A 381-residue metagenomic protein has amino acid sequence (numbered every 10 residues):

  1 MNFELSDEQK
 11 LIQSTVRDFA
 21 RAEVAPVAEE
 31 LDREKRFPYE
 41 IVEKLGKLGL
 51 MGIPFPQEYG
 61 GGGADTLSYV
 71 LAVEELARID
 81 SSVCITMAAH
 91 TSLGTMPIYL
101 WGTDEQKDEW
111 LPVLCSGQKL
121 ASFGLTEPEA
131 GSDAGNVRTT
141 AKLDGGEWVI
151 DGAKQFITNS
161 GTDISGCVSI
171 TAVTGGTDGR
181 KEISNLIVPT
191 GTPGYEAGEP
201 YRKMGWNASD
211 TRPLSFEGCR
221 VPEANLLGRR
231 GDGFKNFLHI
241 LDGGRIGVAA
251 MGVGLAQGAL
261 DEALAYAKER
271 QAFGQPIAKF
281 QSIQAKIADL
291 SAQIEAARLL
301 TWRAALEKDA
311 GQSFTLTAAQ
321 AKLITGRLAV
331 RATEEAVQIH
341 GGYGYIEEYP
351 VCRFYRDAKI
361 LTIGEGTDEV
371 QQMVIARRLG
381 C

Functional and structural regions predicted by a protein language model:
M1-A89, W101-Q106, V113-Q118, G131-A134 (+5 more regions): Alpha-helical interface subdomain recognition
G49, V73-A77, A172, V188-P193 (+1 more regions): Short Ser/Thr-interspersed hydrophobic loop/turn segments at strand-loop and sheet-helix junctions that line or gate
T95-W101, F123, G135, T177: Flexible, glycine-rich active-site loops centered on histidine and acidic residues that chelate a metal or position
G117-L125, I170: A short, Trp-centered hydrophobic/proline-enriched beta-strand micro-motif
E129-S132, T158-D163, G175-T177, K203-D210 (+1 more regions): Short Gly/Pro-enriched turn/cap motifs at secondary-structure boundaries
G146-E147, D151-E196: A short core secondary-structure module
G191-P222: Flexible, small-/acidic-enriched active-site or ligand-binding loops
E217-K235: Long, acidic (Asp/Glu-rich), low-complexity accessory segments flanking structured domains
